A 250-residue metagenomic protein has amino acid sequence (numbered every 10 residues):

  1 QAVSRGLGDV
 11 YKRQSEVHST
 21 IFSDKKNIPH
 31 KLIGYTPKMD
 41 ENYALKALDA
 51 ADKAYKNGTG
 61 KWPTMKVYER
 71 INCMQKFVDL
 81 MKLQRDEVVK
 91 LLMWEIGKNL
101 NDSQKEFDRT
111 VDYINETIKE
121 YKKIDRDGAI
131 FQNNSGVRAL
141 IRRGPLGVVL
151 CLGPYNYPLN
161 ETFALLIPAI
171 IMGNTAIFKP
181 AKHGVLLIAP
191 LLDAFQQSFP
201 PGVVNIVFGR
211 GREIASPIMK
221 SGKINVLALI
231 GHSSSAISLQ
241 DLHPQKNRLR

Functional and structural regions predicted by a protein language model:
Q1-L7, Y11: Single conserved hydrophobic/aromatic residue that forms the stacking wall/gate of nucleotide- or nucleobase-binding
D9-S15, L159: Short, flexible loop/turn motifs enriched in small residues
S15-N27: Short conserved beta-strand segments at catalytic cores or DNA/RNA-binding microdomains of nucleic-acid binding
S19-I21, R85, I118, G153 (+1 more regions): Short, small-residue-rich loop/turn micro-motifs
K26-I124: Glycine-rich loop-to-alpha-helix module at the N-terminal edge of alpha/beta enzyme cores
K123-R250: Rossmann-like NAD(P) dinucleotide-binding subdomain of oxidoreductase/dehydrogenase enzymes
